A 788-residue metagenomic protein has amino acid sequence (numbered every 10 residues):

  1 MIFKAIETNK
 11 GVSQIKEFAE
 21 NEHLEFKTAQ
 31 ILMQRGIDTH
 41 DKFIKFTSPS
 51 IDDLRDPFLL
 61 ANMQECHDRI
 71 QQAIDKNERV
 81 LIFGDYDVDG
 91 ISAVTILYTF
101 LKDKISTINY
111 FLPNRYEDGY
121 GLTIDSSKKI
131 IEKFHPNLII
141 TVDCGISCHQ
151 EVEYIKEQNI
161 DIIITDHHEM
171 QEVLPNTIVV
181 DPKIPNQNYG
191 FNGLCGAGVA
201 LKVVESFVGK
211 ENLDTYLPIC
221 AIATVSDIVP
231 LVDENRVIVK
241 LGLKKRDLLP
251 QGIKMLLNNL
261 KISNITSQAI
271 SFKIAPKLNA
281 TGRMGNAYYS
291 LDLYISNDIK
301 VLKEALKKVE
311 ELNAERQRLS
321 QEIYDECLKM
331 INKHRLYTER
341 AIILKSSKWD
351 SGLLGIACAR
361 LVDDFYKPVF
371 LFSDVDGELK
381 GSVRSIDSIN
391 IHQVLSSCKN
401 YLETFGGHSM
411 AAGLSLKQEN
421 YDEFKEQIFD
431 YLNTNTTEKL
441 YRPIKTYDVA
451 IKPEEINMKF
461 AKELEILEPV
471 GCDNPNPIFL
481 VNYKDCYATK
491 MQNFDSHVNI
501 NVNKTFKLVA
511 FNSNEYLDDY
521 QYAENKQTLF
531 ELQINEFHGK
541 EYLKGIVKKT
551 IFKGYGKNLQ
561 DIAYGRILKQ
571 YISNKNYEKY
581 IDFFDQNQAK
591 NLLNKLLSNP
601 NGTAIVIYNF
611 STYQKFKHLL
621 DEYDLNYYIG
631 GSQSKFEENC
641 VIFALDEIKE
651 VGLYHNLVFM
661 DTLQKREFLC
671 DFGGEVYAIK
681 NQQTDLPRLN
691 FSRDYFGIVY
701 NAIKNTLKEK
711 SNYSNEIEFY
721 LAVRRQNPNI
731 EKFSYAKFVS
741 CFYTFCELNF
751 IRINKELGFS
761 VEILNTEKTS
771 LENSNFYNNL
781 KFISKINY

Functional and structural regions predicted by a protein language model:
I2, G11-L138, Q158-N159, V208-E426 (+4 more regions): Hydrophobic helix-and-loop "lid/oligomerization" segment in the mid-to-C-terminal part of catalytic domains
T8, R35, V142, K345-K348 (+5 more regions): Structural motif
D85-Y86, P113-Y116, C144-G145, H167-M170 (+5 more regions): Short, ordered loop/turn segments at secondary-structure junctions
A93-L97, H149-Q158, P175, A357 (+2 more regions): Short Gly/Thr/Asp-enriched flexible loops that form oxyanion-binding sites at enzyme active sites
I96, V173-S226, D233, K665 (+3 more regions): Short alpha-helices
K102, R236-L328, S385-I391, L395-E403 (+5 more regions): Acidic, two-metal ion nucleic-acid-processing modules in DNA metabolism proteins
V142-L194: Histidine/acidic-residue-rich, glycine-tolerant segments that coordinate divalent metal ions
E637-N639, F643-P687: Conserved RecA-like helicase motor core of SF1/SF2 enzymes
